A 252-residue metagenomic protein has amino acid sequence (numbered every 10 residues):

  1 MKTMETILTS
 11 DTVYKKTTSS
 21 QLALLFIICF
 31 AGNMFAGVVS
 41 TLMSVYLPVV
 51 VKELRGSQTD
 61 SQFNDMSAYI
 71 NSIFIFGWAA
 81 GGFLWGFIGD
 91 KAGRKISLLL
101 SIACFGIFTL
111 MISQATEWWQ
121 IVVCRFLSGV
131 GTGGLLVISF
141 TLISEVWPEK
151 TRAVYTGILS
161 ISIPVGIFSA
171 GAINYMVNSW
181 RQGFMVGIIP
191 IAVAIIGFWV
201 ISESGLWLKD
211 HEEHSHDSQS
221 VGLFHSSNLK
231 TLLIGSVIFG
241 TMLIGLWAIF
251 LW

Functional and structural regions predicted by a protein language model:
L24-Q58, I249-L251: Extracytoplasmic
M43-S44, N228-W252: Extracytoplasmic gate region of multi-pass secondary transporters
S44-A80: Extracellular/periplasmic helix-loop-helix junction of adjacent transmembrane segments in MFS-like secondary
R55, G93, Q114-Q120, P148: Helix-breaking motifs and short loop linkers at transmembrane-helix boundaries and internal kinks in secondary membrane
A103-T116: C-terminal ends and interior cores of transmembrane alpha-helices in multi-pass membrane transporters/permeases
C124-I161: Cytoplasmic helix-loop-helix junction between adjacent transmembrane helices in 12-TM secondary transporters
L159-W199: Helix-loop-helix hairpin linking two adjacent transmembrane segments in secondary transporters
